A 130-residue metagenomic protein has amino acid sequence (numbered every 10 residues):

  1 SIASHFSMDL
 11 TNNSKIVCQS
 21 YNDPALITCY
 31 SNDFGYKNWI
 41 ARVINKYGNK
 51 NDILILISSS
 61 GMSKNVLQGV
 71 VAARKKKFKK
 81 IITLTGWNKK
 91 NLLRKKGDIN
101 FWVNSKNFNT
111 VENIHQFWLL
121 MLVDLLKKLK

Functional and structural regions predicted by a protein language model:
S1-K130: Glycine-rich phosphate-binding loops that contact phosphosugars or nucleotide phosphates
